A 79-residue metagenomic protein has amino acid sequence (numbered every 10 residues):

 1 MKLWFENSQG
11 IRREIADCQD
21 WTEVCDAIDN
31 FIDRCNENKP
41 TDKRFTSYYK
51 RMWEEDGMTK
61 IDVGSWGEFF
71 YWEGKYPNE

Functional and structural regions predicted by a protein language model:
M1-R12: Short aromatic-glycine-(Arg/Gly/Cys) micro-motifs in beta-strand/loop hairpins
L3-F5, C18, V24, I28 (+2 more regions): Hydrophobic beta-strand residues in large extracellular and virion-surface proteins
G10-T22: A short, exposed loop/beta-hairpin motif centered on an aromatic-Gly-Thr core
T22-V24, R34-C35: Short, low-complexity, polar/charged sequence segments that are solvent-exposed and flexible
D33-E79: Short, mixed-charge low-complexity intrinsically disordered segments
